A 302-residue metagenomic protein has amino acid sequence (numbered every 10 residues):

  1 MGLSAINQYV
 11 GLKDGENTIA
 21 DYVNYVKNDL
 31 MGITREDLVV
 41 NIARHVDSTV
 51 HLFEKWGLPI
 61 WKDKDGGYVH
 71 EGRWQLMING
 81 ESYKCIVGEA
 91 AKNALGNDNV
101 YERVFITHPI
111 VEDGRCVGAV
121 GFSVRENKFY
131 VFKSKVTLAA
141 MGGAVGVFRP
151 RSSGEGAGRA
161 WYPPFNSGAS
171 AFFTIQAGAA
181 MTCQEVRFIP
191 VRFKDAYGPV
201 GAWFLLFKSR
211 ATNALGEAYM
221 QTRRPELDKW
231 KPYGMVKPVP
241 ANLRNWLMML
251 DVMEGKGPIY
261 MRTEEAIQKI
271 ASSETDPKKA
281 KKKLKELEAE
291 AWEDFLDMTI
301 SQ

Functional and structural regions predicted by a protein language model:
M1-N24, A157-A160, V191, P199-F207: Conserved N-terminal glycine-rich FAD pyrophosphate-binding loop of Rossmann-like flavoproteins
G2-S4, D29-T34, W61-G72, F148-E155: Gly-rich Lys/Arg/Thr-decorated short loops/hinges at beta-loop-alpha junctions or inter-strand turns that position
G11-P59, Q176-C183: Conserved FAD-binding subdomain of flavin-dependent enzymes
D47-S48, E54-T107, E112-R115, Q184-Q302: Mobile, glycine/GP-rich and aromatic-enriched active-site lid/loop segments adjacent to catalytic centers
R125-V136: Core beta-strand elements of the Rossmann-like FAD/NAD(P) dinucleotide-binding domain in flavoenzyme oxidoreductases
S134, A140-M141, A214: Short, well-ordered coil/turn residues at beta-beta hairpins and beta-strand->alpha-helix junctions within
A139-P199: Glycine-rich loop(s) and the adjacent beta-strand/alpha-helix scaffold that form part
